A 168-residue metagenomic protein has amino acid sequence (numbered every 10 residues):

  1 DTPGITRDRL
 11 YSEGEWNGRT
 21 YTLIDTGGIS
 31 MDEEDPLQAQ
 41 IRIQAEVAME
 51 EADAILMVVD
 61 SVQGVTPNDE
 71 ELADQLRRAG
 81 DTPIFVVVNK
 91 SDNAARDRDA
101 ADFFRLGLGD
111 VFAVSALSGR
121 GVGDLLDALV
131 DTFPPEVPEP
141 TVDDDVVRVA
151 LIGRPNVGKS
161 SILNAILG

Functional and structural regions predicted by a protein language model:
D1-E51, V59-V62, R77-R78, D102-R105 (+1 more regions): Conserved G1/Walker A P-loop phosphate-binding module
S30-E34, V65-P67, N93-R98, R120-D124 (+1 more regions): Switch/connector loops and helix/strand junctions flanking conserved nucleotide-binding motifs in nucleotide-processing
A39-R42, E70, D97: Structural motif corresponding to alpha-helix initiation and N-cap regions
D53-I55, G80-F85: Short, surface-exposed connector motifs at secondary-structure boundaries
L56-D60, V87-N89: Conserved beta-strand segments of the P-loop GTPase G domain that flank and frequently precede/overlap
S61-D81: Amphipathic helical hotspot of TIR/SEFIR-family domains
T82-F85, K90-D143, R148: Canonical P-loop GTPase G-domain recognition
